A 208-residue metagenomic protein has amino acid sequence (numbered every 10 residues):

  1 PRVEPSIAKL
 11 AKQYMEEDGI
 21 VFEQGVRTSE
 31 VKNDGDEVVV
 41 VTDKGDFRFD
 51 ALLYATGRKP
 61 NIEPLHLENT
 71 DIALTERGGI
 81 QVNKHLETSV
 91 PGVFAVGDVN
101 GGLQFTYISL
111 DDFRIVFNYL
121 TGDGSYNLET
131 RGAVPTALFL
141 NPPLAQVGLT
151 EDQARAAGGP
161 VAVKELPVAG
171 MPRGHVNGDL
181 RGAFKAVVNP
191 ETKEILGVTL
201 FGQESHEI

Functional and structural regions predicted by a protein language model:
P1-E37, D43, Q104-L110, V116-Q153: Rossmann-like dinucleotide-binding cores of NAD(P)H-dependent redox enzymes
V21, D46, A73, P160-A162: Conserved beta-strand segments of alpha/beta enzyme cores
Q24-V26, E76, E165: Short loop/edge segments at beta-strand edges and connector loops that shape dinucleotide/nucleotide cofactor-binding
E30, D71, H85, K185-V187: Short, surface-exposed charged micro-motifs
D34, E68-N69, E76, P190-T192: Short acidic-glycine loop/turn motifs at beta-strand connectors
F47-D123: FAD-site-proximal beta/loop scaffold in flavoenzymes
T121-G122, V134, F139-I208: Flexible, glycine-rich terminal cap/loop adjacent to redox cofactors in electron-transfer oxidoreductases
